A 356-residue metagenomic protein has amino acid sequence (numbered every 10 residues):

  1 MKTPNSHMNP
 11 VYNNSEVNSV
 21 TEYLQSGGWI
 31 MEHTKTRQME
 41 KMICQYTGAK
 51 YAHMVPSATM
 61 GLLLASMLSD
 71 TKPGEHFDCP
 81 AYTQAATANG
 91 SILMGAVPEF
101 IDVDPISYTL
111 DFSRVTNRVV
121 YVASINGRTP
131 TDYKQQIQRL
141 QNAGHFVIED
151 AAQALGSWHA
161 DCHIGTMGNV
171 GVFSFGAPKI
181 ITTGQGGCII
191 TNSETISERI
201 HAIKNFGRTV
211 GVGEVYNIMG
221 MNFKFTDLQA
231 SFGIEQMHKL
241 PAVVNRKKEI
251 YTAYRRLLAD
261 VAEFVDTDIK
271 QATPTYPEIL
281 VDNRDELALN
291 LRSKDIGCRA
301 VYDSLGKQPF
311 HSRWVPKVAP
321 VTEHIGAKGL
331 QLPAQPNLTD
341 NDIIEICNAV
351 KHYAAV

Functional and structural regions predicted by a protein language model:
M1-W29, H145, P333: N-terminal "arm"/small-domain region of PLP-dependent enzymes with the aminotransferase-like
W29-H76, G90-M94, F100: Phosphate-binding glycine-rich loop
T34-M42, Y46-A52, Y121-S124, R128 (+3 more regions): PLP-dependent aminotransferase class I/II
Y82-A88: Conserved coil-to-alpha-helix start sites within the AMP-binding
N89-S91, R139, H163, L228: Hydrophobic/aromatic ligand-binding patch that stacks against planar heteroaromatic rings of cofactors or nucleotides
A96-S107, R299: Short beta-strand->loop structural element characteristic of the AMP-binding/adenylate-forming
I106-T183, I189-I190, T195: Active-site phosphate-binding strand-loop segment of PLP-dependent enzymes
